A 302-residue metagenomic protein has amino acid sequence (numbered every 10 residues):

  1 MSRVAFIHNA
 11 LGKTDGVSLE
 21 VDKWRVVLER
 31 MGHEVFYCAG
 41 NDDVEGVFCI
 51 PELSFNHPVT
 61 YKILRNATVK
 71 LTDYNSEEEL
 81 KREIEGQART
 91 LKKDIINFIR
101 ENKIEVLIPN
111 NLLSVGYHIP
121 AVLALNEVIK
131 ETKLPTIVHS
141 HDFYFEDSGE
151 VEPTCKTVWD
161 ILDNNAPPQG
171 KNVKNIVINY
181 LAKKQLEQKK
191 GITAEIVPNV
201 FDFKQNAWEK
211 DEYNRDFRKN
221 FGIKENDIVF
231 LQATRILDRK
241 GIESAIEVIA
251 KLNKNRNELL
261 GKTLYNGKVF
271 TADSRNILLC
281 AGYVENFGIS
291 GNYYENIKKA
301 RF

Functional and structural regions predicted by a protein language model:
M1-F302: Catalytic cores of nucleotide-sugar-dependent glycosyltransferases that transfer UDP/GDP/TDP-activated
